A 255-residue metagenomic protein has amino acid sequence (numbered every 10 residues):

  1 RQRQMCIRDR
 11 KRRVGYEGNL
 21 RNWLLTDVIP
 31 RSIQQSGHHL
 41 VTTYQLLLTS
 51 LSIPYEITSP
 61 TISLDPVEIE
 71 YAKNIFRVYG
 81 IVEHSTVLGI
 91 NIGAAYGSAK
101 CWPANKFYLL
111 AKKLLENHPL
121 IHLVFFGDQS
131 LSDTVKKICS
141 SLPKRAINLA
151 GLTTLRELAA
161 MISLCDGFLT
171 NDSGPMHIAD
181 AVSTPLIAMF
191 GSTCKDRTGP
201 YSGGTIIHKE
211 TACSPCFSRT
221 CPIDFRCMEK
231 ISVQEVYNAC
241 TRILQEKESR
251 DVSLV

Functional and structural regions predicted by a protein language model:
R1-V255: Catalytic machinery of carbohydrate-active enzymes, primarily nucleotide-sugar-dependent glycosyltransferases
